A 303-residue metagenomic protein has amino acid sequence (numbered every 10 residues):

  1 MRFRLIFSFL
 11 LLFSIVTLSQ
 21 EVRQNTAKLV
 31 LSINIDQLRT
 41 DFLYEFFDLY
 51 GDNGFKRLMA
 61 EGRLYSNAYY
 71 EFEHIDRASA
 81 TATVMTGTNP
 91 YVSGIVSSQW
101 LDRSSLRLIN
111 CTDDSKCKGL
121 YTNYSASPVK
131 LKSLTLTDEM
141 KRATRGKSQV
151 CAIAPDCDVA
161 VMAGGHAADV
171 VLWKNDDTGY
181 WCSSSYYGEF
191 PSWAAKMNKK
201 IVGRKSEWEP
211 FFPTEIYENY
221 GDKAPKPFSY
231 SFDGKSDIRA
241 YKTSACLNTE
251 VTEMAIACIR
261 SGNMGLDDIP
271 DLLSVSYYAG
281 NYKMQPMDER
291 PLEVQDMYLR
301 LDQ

Functional and structural regions predicted by a protein language model:
M1-N25: Bacterial Sec-dependent N-terminal signal peptides
T26-L31, E61-Y65, V92, R145-V150 (+1 more regions): Loop/turn elements at helix/coil->beta-strand transitions in domains of secreted/extracellular proteins
A27-R39, L58, V84, M140 (+3 more regions): Beta-strand elements within well-structured catalytic alpha/beta cores of enzymes that handle phosphate/sulfate esters
R39, D52-K56, A78-M85, S97 (+4 more regions): Extracytoplasmic/secreted envelope proteins and their assembly/folding machinery, especially bacterial periplasmic
R39-E45, Y70-E71, T122-P128, I238-A245 (+2 more regions): Second-shell loop/turn segments in exported
L43-V92, Q149-I153: Short, structured active-site-proximal loop/turn typified by the sulfatase FGly-forming signature C/S-X-P-X-R
F46-Y50, G165-D177, M287-Q295: Short secondary-structure boundary/capping segments
N89, S97-I269, Y278-K283: His/Asp/Glu-rich, glycine-adjacent segments that coordinate divalent cations and/or stabilize oxyanion chemistry on
